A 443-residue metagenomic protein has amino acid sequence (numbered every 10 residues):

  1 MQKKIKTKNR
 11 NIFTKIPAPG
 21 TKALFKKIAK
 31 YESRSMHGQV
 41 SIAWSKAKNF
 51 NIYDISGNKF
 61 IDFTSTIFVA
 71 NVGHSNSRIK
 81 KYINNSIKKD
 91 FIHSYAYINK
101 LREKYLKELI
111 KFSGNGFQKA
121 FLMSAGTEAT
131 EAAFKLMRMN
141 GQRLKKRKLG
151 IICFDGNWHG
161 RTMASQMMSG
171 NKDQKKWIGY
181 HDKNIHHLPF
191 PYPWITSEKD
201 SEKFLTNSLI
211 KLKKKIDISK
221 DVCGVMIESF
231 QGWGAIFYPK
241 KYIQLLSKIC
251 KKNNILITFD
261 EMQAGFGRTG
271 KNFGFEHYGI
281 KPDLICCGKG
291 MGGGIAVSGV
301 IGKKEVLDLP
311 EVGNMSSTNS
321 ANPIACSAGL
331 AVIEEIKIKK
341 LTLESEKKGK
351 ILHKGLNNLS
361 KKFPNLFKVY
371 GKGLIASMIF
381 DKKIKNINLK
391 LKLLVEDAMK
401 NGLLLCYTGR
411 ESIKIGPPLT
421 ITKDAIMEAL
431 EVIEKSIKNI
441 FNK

Functional and structural regions predicted by a protein language model:
Q2-K443: Conserved N-terminal phosphate-binding loop of PLP-dependent enzymes in the Aspartate aminotransferase
